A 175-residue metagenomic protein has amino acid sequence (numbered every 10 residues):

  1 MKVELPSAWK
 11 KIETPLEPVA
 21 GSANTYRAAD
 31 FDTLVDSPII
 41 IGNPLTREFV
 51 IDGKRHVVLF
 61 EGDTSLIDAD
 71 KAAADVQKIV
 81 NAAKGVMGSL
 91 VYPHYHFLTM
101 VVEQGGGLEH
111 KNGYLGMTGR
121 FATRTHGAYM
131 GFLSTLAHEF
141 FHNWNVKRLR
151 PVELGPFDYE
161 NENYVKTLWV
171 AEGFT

Functional and structural regions predicted by a protein language model:
M1, H138, T175: Terminal peptide-recognition signature
M1-D52, V57: Intrinsically disordered, low-complexity linkers and stems that provide flexible hinges in membrane-associated
P18, Y159-N161, E172: Generic structural "secondary-structure junction" signal
L45-T167: Juxtacatalytic substrate-recognition/specificity segment
A83, V170-T175: An active-site-proximal "capping" alpha-helix that borders the catalytic cofactor pocket
